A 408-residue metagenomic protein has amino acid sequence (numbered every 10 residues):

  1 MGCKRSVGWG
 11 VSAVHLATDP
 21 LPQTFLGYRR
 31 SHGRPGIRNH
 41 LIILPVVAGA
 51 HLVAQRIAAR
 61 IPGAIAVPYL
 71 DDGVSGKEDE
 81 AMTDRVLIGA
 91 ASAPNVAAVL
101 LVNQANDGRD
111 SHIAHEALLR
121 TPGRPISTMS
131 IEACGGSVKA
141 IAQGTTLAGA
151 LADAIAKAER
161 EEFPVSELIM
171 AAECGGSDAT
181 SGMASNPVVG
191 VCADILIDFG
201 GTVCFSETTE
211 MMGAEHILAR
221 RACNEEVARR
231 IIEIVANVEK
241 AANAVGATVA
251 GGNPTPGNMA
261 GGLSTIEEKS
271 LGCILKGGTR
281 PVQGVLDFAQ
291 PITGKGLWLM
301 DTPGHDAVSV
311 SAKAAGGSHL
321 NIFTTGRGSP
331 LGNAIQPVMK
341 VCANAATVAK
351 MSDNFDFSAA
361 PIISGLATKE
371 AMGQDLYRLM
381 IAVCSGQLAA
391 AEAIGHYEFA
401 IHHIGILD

Functional and structural regions predicted by a protein language model:
G2-L320, T324, S329, N333-D408: Metallocofactor- and cofactor-centric catalytic cores in central/energy metabolism, strongly enriched
